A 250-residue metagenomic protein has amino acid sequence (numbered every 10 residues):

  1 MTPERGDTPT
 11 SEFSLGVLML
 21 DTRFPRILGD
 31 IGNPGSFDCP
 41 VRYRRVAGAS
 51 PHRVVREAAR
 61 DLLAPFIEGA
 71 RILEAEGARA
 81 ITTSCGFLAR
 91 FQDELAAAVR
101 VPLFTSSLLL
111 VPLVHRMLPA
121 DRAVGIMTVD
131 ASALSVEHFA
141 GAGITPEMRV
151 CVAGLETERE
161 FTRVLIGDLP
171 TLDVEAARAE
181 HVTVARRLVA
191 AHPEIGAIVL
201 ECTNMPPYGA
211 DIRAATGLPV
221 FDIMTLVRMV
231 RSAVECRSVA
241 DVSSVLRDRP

Functional and structural regions predicted by a protein language model:
M1-A64, D130-L172: N-terminal glycine-rich anion-binding loop in soluble enzyme alpha/beta folds
T2-P9, S14-V17, C39-A80, S84 (+5 more regions): Metallocofactor- and cofactor-centric catalytic cores in central/energy metabolism, strongly enriched
A80-F91, F104-L110, V129-A133, E201-P207 (+1 more regions): Gly/Ser/Thr-rich loops at beta-strand to alpha-helix junctions that form or flank small-molecule/cofactor-binding
A96-L118, R213-R231: Short, acidic/small-residue loops that bind anionic groups at enzyme active sites
M117-L155, C236-P250: Short, glycine-/small-residue-rich phosphate/pyrophosphate-handling segment
P170, A176-A210: Charge-patterned, long linear interaction tracts outside catalytic cores
E201, M205, F221-P250: C-terminal functional extensions of proteins
